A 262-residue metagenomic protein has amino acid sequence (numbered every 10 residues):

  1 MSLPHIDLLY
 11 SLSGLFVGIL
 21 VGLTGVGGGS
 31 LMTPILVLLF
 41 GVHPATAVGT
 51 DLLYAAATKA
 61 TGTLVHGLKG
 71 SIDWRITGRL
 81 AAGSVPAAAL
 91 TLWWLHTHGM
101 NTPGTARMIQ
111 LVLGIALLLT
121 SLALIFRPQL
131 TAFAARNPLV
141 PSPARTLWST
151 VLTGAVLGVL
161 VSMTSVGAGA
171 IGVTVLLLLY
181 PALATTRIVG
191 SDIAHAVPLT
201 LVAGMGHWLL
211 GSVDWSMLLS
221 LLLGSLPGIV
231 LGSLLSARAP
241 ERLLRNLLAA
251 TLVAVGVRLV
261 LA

Functional and structural regions predicted by a protein language model:
M1-S13, L38, V65-M163, G206-L209 (+1 more regions): Juxtamembrane transmembrane-helix boundary motif
G18-I19, I35, L39, T63-L64 (+4 more regions): Alpha-helical transmembrane segments of multipass membrane proteins
T24-T77: Juxtamembrane transmembrane-helix termini in multi-pass membrane transport proteins
G25-M32, S165-V173: Transmembrane helix boundary and interhelical junction motifs in multipass membrane proteins
M32-A45, I171-R187: Interfacial segments of multi-pass membrane proteins
P34, D51, L92-W93, T174 (+2 more regions): Transmembrane alpha-helix boundary and packing residues in multipass membrane permease domains and related
G49, V189-G190, A249: Conserved glycine-rich helix-kink/hinge and helix-boundary motifs of the Major Facilitator Superfamily
